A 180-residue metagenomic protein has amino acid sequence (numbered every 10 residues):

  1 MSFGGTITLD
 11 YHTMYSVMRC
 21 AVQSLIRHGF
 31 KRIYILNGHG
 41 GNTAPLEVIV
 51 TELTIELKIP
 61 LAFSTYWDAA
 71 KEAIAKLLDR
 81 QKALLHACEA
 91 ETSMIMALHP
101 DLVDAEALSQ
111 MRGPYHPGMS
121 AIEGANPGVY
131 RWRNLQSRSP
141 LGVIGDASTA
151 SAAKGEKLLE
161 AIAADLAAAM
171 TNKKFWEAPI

Functional and structural regions predicted by a protein language model:
M1-Y34, G40-I180: Extended, histidine- and acidic-residue-enriched regions that form the cofactor-binding/catalytic faces
